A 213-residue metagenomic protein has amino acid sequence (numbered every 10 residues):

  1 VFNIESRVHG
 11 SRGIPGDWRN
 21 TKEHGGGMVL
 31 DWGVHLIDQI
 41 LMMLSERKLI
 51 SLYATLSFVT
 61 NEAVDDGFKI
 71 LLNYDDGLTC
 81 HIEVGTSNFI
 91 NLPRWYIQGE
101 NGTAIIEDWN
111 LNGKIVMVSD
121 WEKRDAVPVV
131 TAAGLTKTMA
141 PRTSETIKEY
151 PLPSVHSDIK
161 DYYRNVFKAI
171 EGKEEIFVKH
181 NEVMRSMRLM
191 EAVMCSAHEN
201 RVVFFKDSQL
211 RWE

Functional and structural regions predicted by a protein language model:
V1-F2, C195-E213: C-terminal capping/lid region of NAD(P)-dependent oxidoreductase domains
V1-N61, N200: Predominantly a Rossmann-like dinucleotide-binding segment in NAD(P)-dependent oxidoreductases
V34, N61, E83-N91: Glycine-rich phosphate/pyrophosphate-binding beta-alpha loops
L41, L71, Y163-F167, M184 (+1 more regions): Non-transmembrane alpha-helical segments in soluble domains of secreted/periplasmic/extracellular proteins
E62-F68: A short, glycine/Asx- and small/polar-enriched loop/turn that sits immediately N-terminal to a beta-strand
I70-G77, I97-G99: Active-site beta-strand termini and strand-to-loop segments that position acidic
N101-N181, V203, Q209-E213: C-terminal glycine/acidic-rich active-site capping loop/insertion
D158-Y162, M190-E199: Stable alpha-helical structural segments in soluble proteins, enriched in small hydrophobic residues
